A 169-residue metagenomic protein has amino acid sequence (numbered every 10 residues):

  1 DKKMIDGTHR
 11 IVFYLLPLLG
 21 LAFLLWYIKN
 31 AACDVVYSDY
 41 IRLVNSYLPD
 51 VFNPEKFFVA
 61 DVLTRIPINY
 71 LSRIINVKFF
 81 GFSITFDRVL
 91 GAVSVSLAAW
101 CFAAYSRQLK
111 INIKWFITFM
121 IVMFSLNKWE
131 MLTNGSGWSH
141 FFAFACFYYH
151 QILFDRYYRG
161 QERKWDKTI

Functional and structural regions predicted by a protein language model:
D1-L24: Start-transfer (signal-anchor) and selected internal transmembrane alpha helices of multi-pass inner/ER membrane
L25-L63, R73-V77: Extracytoplasmic loop-helix module adjacent to an early transmembrane segment
I28-A31, N76-K78, F124-N134: Juxtamembrane "helix-exit" motif on the non-cytosolic side of transmembrane helices
L71-V93, K110-I111: Juxtamembrane segments of multi-pass membrane glycosylation machinery that transfer sugars from lipid-linked donors
V89-W115, Y149-L153: Transmembrane-helix motifs of polytopic, lipid-linked glycan transferases
S106-L126, F144-A145: Transmembrane-helix signature of polytopic, membrane-embedded enzymes that assemble or transfer cell-envelope glycans
W129-Y149: Multi-pass, polyprenyl lipid-linked donor-dependent membrane glycosyltransferases
F147-K167: Membrane-interface transmembrane helices that cradle and orient dolichyl/undecaprenyl
